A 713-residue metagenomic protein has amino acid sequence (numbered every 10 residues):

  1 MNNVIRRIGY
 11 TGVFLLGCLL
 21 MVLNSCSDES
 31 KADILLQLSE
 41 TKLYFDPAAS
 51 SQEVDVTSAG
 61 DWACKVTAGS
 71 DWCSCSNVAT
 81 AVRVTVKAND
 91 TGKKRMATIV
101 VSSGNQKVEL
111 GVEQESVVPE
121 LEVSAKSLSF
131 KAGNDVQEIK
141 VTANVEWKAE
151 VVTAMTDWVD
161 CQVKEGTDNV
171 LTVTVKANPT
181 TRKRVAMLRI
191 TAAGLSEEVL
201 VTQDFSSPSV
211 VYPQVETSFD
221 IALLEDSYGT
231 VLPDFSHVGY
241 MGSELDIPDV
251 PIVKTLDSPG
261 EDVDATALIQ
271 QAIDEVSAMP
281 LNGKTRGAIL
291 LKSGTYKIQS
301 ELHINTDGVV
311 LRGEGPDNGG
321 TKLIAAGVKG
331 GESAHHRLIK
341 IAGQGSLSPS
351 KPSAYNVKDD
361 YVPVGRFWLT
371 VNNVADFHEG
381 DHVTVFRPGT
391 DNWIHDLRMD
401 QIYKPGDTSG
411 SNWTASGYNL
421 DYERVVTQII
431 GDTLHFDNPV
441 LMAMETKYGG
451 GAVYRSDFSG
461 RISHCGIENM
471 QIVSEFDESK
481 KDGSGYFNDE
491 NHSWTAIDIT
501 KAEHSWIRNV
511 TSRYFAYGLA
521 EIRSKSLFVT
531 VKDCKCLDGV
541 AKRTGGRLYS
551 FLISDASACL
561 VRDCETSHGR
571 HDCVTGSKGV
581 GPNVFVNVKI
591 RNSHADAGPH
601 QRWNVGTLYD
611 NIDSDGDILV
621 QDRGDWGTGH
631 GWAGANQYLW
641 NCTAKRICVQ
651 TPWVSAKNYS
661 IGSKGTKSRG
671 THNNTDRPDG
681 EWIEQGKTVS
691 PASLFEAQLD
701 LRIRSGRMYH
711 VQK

Functional and structural regions predicted by a protein language model:
L20-Y44, G104, E109-E122, L195-V210: Bacterial Sec-dependent N-terminal signal peptides
S25-D28, V108, E197-E198, T202-K292 (+2 more regions): Extracellular "leader-to-stem" segments immediately downstream of a signal peptide or signal-anchor in secreted/lumenal
L38, E53-R83, N144-T172: Surface-exposed binding patches on compact interaction domains or structured appendages
K93-N105, R182-G194: A short beta-strand micro-motif common to beta-rich folds, especially ectodomain repeats
T217, F386, N509, G598-K713: Extracellular beta-rich repeat passengers
E301-N305, G319-Q344, Y454-G460, S479-D482 (+7 more regions): Glycine-rich beta-solenoid repeat tracts in large extracellular/virion proteins
G308, G313, S463-S474, E503-Y514 (+5 more regions): Right-handed parallel beta-helix
D381, G389-N419, E423, T427-Q428 (+3 more regions): Right-handed parallel beta-helix
